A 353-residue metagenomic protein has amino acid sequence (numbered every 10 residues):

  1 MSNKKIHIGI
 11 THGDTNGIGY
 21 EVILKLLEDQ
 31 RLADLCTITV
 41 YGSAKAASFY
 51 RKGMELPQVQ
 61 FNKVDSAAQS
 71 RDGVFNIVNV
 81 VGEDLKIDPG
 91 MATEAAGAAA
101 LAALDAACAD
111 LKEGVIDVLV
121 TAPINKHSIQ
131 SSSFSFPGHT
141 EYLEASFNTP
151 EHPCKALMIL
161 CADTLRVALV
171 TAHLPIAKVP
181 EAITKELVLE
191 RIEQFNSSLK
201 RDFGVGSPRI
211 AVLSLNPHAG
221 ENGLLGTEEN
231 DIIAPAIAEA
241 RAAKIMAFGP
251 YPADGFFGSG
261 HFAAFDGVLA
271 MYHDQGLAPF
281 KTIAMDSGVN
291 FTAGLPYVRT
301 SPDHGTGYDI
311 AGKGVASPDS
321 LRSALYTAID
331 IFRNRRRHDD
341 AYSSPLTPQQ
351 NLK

Functional and structural regions predicted by a protein language model:
M1-E141, A182, E186-M271, Q275-K281 (+4 more regions): Contiguous, glycine/small-aliphatic-enriched amphipathic segments in soluble metabolic enzymes
P137-V167, A172-P175: Flexible loop/hinge segments that line or gate small-molecule binding clefts
